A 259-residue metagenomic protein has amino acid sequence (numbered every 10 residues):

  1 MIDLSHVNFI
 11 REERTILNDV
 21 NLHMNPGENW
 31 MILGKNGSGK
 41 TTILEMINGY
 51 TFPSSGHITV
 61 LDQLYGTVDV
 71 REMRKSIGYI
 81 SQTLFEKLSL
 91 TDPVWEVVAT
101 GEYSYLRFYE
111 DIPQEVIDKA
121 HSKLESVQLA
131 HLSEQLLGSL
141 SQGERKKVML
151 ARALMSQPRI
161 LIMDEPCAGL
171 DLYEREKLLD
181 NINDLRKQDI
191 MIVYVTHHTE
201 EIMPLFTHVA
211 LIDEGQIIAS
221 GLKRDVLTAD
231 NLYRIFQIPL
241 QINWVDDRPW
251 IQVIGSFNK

Functional and structural regions predicted by a protein language model:
N48: Helix-to-loop junction immediately C-terminal to a conserved catalytic motif
G56-G66, M73: Conserved ABC transporter NBD signature motif
Q114-L132, Q157: Conserved ABC ATPase "signature" region
L136-L140: Conserved ABC ATPase signature
L161-D164: Catalytic Walker B motif of ABC-type/P-loop ATPase nucleotide-binding domains
I235-K259: ABC ATPase nucleotide-binding domains
